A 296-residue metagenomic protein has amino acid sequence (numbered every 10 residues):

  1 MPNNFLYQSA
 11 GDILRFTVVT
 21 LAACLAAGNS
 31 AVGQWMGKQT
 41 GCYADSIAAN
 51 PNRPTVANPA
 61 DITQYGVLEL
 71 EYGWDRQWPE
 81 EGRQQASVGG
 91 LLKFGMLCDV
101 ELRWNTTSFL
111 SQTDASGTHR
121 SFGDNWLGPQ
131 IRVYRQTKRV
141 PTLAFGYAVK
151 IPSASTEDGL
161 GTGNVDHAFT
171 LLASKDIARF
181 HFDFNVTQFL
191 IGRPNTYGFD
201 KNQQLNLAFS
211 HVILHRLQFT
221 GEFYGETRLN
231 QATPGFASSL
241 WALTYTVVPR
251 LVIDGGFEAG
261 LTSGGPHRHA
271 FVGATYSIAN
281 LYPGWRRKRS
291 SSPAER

Functional and structural regions predicted by a protein language model:
M1-L14: N-terminal secretory signal peptides that target proteins for export/translocation
N4-F5, S30, G284: Coil-to-alpha-helix initiation sites in intrinsically disordered, low-complexity, charged segments
R15-A26: Bacterial N-terminal signal peptides
G33-R296: Transmembrane beta-barrel domains of Gram-negative outer membranes and organellar outer membranes
